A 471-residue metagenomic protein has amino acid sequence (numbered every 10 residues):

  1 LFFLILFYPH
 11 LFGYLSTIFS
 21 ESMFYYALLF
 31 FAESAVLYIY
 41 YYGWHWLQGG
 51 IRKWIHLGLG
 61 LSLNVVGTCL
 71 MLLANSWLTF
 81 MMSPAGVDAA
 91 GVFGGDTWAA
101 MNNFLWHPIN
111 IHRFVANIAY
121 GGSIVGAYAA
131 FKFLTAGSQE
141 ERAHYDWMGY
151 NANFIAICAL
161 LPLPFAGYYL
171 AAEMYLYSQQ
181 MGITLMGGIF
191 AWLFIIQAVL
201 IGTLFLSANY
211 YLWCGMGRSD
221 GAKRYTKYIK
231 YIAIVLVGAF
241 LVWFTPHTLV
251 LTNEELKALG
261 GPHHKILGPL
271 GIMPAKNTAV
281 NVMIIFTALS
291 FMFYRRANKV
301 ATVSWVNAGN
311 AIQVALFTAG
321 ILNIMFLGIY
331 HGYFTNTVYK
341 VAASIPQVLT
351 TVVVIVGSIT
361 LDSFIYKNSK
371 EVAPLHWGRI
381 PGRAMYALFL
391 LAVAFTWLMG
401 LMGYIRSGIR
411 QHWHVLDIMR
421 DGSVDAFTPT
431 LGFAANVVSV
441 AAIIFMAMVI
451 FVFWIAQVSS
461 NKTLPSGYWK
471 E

Functional and structural regions predicted by a protein language model:
L1-E471: Polytopic transmembrane helical bundles with strong interfacial aromatic enrichment
